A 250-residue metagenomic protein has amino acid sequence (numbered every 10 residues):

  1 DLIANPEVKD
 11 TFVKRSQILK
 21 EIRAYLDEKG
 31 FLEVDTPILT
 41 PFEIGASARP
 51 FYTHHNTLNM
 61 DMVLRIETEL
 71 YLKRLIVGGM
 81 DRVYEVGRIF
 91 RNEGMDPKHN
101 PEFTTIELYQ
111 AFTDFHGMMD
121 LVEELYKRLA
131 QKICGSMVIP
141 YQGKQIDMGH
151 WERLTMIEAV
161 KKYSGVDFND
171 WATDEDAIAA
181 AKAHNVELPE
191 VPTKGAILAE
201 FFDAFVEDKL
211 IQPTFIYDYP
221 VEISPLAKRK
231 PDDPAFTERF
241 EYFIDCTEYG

Functional and structural regions predicted by a protein language model:
D1-F51: TRNA-binding/sensing appendages of the translation machinery
Y25, L125-K132: Conserved short hydrophobic interaction patches
K29-T36, D81-E85, C134-G135: Short secondary-structure capping/junction motifs at helix and strand boundaries
D35-L39, C134-Q145: Short, glycine/acidic-rich hinge or "gate" loops at secondary-structure transitions that mediate conformational
P37-R128, I146, H150-G250: A translation/RNA-centric and nucleic-acid-associated enzymatic feature enriched in Class II aminoacyl-tRNA synthetases
